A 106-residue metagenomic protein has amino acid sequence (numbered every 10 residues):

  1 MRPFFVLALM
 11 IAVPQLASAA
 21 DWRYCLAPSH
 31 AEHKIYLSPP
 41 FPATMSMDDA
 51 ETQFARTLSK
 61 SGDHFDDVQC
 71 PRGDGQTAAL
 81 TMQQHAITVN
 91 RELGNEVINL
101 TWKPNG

Functional and structural regions predicted by a protein language model:
F4-V13: Sec-dependent N-terminal signal peptides
V13-A19: Sec/Tat signal peptide C-region and signal peptidase I cleavage site
A20-W22, L26-M47: Short Trp-Ser/Thr-centered turn/loop motifs at beta-strand boundaries
Y36-T44, D63-A78: A short, exposed loop/beta-hairpin motif centered on an aromatic-Gly-Thr core
P42-G62: Compositionally biased P/S/T/G-rich terminal and signal peptide-adjacent segments that lie outside catalytic cores
G73-G106: Surface-exposed, polar helix/loop patches in the mature regions of secreted/periplasmic/lumenal proteins that form
